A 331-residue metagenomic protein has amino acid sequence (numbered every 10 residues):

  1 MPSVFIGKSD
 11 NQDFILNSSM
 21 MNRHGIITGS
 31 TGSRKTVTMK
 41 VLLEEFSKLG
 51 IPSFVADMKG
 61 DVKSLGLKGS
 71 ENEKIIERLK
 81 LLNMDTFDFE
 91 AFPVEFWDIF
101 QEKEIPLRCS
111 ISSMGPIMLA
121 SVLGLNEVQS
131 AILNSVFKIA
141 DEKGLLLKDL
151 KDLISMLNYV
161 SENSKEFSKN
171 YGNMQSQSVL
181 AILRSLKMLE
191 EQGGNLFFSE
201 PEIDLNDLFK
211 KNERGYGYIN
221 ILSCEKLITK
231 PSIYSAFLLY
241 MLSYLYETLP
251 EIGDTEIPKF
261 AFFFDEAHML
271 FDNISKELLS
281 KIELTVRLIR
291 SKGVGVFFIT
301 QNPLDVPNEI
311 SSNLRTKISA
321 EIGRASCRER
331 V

Functional and structural regions predicted by a protein language model:
M1-D13: N-terminal pre-Walker A segment at the start of P-loop NTPase domains
Q12, M20-G25, Y216-N220: Pre-Walker A (Motif I) flank of P-loop NTPase domains
I27-T31, P303: The conserved Walker
K35: Conserved lysine of the Walker
T38-M39: Post-Walker A alpha-helix
L43-P52, G60-R287, I310: P-loop NTPase motor domains
E309-E321: A short helix-turn-beta junction within AAA+ P-loop NTPase domains corresponding to the substrate/partner-engaging
A325-V331: Conserved small/polar residues in nucleotide/adenosyl-binding loops
